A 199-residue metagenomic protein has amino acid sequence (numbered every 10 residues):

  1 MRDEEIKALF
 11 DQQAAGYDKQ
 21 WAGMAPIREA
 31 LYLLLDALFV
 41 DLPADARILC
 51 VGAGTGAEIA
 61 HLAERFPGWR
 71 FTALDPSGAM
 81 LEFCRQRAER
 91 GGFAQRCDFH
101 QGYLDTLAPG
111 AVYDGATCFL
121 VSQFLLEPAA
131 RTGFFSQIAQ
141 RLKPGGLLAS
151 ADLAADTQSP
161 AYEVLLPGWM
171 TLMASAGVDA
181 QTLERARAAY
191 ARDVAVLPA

Functional and structural regions predicted by a protein language model:
M1-P43, H61: Conserved class I S-adenosyl-L-methionine
R47, G145-L147: Short glycine-centered segments of the SAM/dcSAM-binding site in methyltransferase folds
L49-C50, T55-T106: Class I SAM-dependent methyltransferase SAM/SAH-binding core
T117: A conserved beta-strand element that flanks and buttresses the S-adenosyl-L-methionine
L120-F124: Short catalytic micro-motifs in class I SAM-dependent methyltransferases
T132-P144: A short glycine-rich, Lys/Arg-flanked "PGG" loop and its adjoining helix->strand segment in the class I
L147-S175: Conserved class I S-adenosyl-L-methionine
R192-A199: Short alpha-helix
